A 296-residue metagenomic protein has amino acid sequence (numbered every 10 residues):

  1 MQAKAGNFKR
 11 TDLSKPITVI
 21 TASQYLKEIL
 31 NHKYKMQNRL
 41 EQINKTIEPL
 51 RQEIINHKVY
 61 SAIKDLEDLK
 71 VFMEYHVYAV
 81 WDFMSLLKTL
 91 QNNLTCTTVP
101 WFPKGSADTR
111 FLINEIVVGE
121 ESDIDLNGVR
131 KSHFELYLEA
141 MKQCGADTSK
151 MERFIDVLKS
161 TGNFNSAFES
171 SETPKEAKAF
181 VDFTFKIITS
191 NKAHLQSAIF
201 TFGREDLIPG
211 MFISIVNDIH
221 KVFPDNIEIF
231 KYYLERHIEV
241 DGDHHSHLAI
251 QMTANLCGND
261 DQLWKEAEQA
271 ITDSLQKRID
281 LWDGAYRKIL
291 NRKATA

Functional and structural regions predicted by a protein language model:
Y25-K35: Short, Lys/Arg-enriched N-terminal segments with co-localized hydrophobic residues within the first ~10-30 amino acids
Q37-A296: Non-heme di-metal
